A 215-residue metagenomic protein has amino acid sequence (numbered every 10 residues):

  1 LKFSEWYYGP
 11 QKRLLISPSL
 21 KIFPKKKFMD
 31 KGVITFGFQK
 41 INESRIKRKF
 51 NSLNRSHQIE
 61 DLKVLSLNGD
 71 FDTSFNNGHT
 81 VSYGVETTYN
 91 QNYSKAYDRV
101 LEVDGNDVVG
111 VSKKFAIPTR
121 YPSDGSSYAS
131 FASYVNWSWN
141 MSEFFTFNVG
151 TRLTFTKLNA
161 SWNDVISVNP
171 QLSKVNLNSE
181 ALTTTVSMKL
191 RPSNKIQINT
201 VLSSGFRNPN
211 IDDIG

Functional and structural regions predicted by a protein language model:
L1-Q11: Periplasmic-side early beta-strands and strand-to-turn transitions of outer-membrane beta-barrels
F3, R120, F206: Residue-level signal for pocket-adjacent positions within structured domains
E5-Y7, R45-K47, W162, N169-L177 (+1 more regions): Outer-membrane beta-barrel domain signature, especially the mid-to-C-terminal portions of large Gram-negative OMP
Q11-V165, A181, T185-R191, V201-S203: Face-selective signature of the C-terminal outer-membrane beta-barrel domain
Q197, S204, N208-P209: Outer-membrane beta-barrel translocator/channel fold
